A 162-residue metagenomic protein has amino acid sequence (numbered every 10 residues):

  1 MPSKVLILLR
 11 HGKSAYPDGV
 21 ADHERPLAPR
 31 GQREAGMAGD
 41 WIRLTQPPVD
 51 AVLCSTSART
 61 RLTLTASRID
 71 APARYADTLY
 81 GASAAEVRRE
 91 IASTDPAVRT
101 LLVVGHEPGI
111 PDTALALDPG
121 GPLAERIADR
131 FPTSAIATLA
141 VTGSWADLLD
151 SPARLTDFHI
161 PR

Functional and structural regions predicted by a protein language model:
P2-E86, I110-P111, A116-L117, P122-A124 (+1 more regions): Active-site-proximal alpha-helix that buttresses catalytic centers in soluble enzyme cores
S3-K4, V98, T133, P152: A structure-centric signal for secondary-structure junctions around beta-strands
L6, P96-G105: Generic beta-sheet signal
T45-P48, T94-V98: Glycine-rich phosphate-binding loop signature in dinucleotide/nucleotide-binding domains
R88-T94: Short, surface-exposed amphipathic charged segments that create phosphate/polyanion-binding patches used for binding
V104-G109, L139: A short beta-strand-loop-alpha-helix capping motif that often carries His-Thr
D118-R154: Domain-level recognition of soluble alpha/beta enzyme cores, biased toward histidine phosphatases/phosphomutases
A153-R162: Short, solvent-exposed aromatic-acidic interface loops
